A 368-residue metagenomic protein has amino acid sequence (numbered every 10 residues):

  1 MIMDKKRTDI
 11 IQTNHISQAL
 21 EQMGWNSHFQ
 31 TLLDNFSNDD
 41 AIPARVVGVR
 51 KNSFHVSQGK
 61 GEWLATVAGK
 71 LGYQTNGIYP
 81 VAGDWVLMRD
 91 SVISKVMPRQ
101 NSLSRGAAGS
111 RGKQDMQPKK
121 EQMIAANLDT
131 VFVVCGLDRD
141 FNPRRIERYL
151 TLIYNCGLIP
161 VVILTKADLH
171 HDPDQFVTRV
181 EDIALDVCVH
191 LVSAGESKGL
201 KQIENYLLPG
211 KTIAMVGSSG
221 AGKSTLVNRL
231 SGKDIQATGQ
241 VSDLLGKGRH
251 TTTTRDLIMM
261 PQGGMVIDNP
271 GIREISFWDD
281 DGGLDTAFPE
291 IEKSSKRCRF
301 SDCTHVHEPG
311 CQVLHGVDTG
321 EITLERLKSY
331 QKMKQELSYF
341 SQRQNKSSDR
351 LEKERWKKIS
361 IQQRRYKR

Functional and structural regions predicted by a protein language model:
I2-Q18, D40, N76-S91, K95-I124 (+3 more regions): Helix-rich effector regions associated with P-loop NTPase G domains
D40-R50: Structural detector for short beta-strands of small beta-barrel domains
N52-V56: Short aromatic-glycine-enriched beta-strand elements
E62-Y79: Beta-strand/loop nucleic-acid-binding surfaces
N127-C135, N155-A167, A184-S193: Conserved beta-strand/loop subsegment of P-loop NTPase cores
K166-A221: Canonical P-loop GTPase G-domain recognition
K223-G239: A conserved segment at the C-terminal end of the G1
